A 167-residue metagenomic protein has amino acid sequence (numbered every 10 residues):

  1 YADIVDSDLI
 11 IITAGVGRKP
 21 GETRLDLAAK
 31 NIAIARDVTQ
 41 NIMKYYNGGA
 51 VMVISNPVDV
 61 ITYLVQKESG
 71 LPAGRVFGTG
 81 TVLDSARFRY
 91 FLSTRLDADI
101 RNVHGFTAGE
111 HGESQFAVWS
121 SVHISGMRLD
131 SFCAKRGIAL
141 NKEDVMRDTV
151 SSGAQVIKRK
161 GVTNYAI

Functional and structural regions predicted by a protein language model:
Y1-D6: Short acidic low-complexity segments
D8-I11: N-terminal Rossmann-like NAD(P) cofactor-binding module of classical short-chain dehydrogenase/reductase
A14-V16: Conserved NAD(P)H cofactor-binding loop of Rossmann-fold oxidoreductase domains
R18-P20: N-terminal glycine-rich phosphate/adenylate-binding segment common to multiple enzyme folds
T23-Y90: Rossmann-like NAD(P)(H) cofactor-binding subdomain of soluble oxidoreductases
S69-R75, D84-I167: C-terminal substrate-binding/catalytic lobe of Rossmann-fold NAD(P)-dependent dehydrogenases
